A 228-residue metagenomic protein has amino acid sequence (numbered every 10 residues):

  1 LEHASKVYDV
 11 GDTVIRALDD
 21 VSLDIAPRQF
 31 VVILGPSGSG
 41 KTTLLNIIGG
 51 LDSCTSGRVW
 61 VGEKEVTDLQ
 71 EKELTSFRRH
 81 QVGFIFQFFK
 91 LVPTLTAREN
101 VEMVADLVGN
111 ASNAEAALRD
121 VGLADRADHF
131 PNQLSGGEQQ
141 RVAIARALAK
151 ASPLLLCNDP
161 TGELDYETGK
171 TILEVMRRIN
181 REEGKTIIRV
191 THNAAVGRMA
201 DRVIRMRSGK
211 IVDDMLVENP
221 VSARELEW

Functional and structural regions predicted by a protein language model:
L1-A200, R205-M206: ABC family nucleotide-binding domain
K210-W228: Conserved beta-strand-loop-alpha-helix hinge in the C-terminal portion of ABC ATPase nucleotide-binding domains
